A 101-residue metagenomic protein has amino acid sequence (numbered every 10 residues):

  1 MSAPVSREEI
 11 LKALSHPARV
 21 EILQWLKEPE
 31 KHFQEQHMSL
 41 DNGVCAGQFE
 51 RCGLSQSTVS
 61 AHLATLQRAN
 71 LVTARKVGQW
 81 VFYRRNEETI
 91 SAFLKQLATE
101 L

Functional and structural regions predicted by a protein language model:
M1-L11: Short, Lys/Arg-enriched N-terminal segment that forms or immediately precedes the first helix of a structured domain
K12, A18-S55, V81-E88: N-terminal helix-turn-helix DNA-binding core of bacterial DNA-binding proteins
Q56-S57, A74: The DNA-contacting recognition helix of HTH DNA-binding domains and analogous helical DNA-recognition elements
L63-A64: Short, hydrophobic-biased segments on the C-terminal half of alpha helices that form "recognition helices"
Q67-V77, R84: Beta-hairpin "wing" of winged helix-turn-helix
T89-F93: Short, charged/polar, Gly/Pro-enriched secondary-structure boundary elements
Q96-L97: Residue-level signal for well-ordered alpha-helical positions
